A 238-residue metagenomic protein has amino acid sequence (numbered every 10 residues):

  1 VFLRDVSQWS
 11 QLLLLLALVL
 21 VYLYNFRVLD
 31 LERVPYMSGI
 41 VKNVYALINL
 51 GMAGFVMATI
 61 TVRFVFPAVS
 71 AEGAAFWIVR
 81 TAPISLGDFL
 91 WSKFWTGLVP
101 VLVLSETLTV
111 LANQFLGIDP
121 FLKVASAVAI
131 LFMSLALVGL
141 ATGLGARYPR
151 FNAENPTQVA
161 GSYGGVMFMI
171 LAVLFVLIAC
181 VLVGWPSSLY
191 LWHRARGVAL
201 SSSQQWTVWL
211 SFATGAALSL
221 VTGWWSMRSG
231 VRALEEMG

Functional and structural regions predicted by a protein language model:
V1-W77, S85-G238: Hydrophobic alpha-helical transmembrane segments of membrane proteins
